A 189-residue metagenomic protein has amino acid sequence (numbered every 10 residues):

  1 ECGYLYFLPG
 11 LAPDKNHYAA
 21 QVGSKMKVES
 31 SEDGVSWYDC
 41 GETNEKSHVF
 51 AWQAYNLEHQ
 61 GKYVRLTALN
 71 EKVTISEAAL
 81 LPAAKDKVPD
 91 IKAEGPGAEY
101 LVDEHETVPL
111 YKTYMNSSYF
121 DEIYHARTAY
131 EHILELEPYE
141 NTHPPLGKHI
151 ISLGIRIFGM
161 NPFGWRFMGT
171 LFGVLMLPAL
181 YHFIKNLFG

Functional and structural regions predicted by a protein language model:
E1-D39, K46-Y114: Aromatic, loop-rich ligand-recognition surfaces of beta-strand-rich domains
P9, I133-L136, I157: Sec/Tat-exported extracytoplasmic proteins
E94-V108, Y114-A126, P138-I150, M160-F163: Extracytoplasmic catalytic/substrate-binding loops of multi-pass membrane glycan-assembly enzymes
A126-L134: Regular secondary-structure segments
A129, I150, I184: Conserved hydrophobic/aromatic pocket- or pore-lining residues that grip, position, or stack substrates in active sites
E131, R156, K185-N186: Transmembrane helix-loop junction
F163, F167-F188: Transmembrane-helix motifs of polytopic, lipid-linked glycan transferases
